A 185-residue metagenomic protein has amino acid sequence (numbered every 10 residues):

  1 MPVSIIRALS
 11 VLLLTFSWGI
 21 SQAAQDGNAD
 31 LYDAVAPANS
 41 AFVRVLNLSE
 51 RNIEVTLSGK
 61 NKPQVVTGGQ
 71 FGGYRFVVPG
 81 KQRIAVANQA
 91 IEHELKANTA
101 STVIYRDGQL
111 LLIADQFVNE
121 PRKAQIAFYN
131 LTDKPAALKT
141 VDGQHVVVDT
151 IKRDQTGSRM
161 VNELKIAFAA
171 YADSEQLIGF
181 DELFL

Functional and structural regions predicted by a protein language model:
M1-L9: Bacterial N-terminal signal peptides that target proteins for export
L9-S17: Bacterial N-terminal signal peptides
A23-L185: Intrinsically disordered, low-complexity polar regions and short flexible loop motifs
